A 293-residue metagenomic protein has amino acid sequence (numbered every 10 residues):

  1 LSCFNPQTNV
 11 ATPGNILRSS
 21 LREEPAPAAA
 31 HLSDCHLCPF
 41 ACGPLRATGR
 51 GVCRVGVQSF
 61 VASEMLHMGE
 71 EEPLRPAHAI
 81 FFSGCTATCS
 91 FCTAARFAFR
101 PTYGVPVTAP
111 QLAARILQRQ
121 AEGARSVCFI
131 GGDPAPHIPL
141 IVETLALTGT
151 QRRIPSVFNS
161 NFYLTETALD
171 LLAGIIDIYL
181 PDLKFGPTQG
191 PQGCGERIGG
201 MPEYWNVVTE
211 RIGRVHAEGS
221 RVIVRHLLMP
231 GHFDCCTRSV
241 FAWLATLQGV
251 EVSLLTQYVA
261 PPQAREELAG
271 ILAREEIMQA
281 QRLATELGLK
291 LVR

Functional and structural regions predicted by a protein language model:
S2-T48, H216-R221, L227-R293: Auxiliary Fe-S-binding modules of radical SAM enzymes
F4-T86, S90, A94-P101: N-terminal [4Fe-4S]-dependent radical SAM core
S83, P106, A135, N159 (+1 more regions): Residue-level marker of alpha-helix boundaries and capping positions
S90-A94, P101-V105, P139-V142, L169-D170: Short, conserved acidic/polar surface loops in the N-terminal third of protein domains
R96-V127, L283: Conserved alpha-helical substructure of the radical SAM core
R100, V127, V157, G288-V292: A local structural micro-motif
T102-A109, M201-W205, D234, G270-R274: Flexible, glycine- and charge-enriched loops at secondary-structure boundaries
A113-E267: Conserved AdoMet/S-adenosylmethionine-binding subsite of the radical SAM
